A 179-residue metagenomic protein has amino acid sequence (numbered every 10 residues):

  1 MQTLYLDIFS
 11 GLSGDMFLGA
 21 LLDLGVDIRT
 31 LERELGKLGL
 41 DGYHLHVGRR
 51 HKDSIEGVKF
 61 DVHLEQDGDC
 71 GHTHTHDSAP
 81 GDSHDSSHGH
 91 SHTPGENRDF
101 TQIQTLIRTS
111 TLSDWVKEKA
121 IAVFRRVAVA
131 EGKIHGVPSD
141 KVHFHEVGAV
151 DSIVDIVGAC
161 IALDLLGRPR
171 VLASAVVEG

Functional and structural regions predicted by a protein language model:
M1-L4: Extreme N-terminal starter segment of soluble prokaryotic enzymes
L6-F17, F144-G167: Conserved phosphate/anionic-ligand binding catalytic regions in large, soluble enzymes, centered on
D7, D61-H63, S174-V177: Short beta-strand segments
D15-M16, A20, T75: Large eukaryotic, non-enzymatic subunits of multiprotein complexes that serve as scaffolds/tethers, characterized by
D23-I134: Glycine-rich nucleotide/cofactor/substrate-binding loop typically near the N-terminus or early in the first domain
T109-L112, K141-G148, E178-G179: Active-site-proximal beta-alpha loop/turn segments in soluble metabolic enzymes
R126-H145, V150: Alpha-helical transmembrane cores and adjacent cytosolic helix/loop segments of polytopic membrane transporters
G167-G179: Mobile "lid/hinge" segments at catalytic clefts and subdomain interfaces of large enzymes
